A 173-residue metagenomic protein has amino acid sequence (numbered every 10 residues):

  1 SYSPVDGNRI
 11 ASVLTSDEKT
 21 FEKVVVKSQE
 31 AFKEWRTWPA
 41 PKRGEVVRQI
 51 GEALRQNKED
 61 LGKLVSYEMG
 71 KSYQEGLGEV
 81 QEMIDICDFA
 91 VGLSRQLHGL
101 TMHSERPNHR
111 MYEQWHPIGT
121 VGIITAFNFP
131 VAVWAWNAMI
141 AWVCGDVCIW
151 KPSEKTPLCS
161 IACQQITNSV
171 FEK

Functional and structural regions predicted by a protein language model:
S3-V5: Short, acidic, Ser/Thr-enriched surface-loop or helix-capping motifs
G7-H98, N108: Glycine-rich loop-to-alpha-helix module at the N-terminal edge of alpha/beta enzyme cores
G99-K173: Rossmann-like NAD(P) dinucleotide-binding subdomain of oxidoreductase/dehydrogenase enzymes
